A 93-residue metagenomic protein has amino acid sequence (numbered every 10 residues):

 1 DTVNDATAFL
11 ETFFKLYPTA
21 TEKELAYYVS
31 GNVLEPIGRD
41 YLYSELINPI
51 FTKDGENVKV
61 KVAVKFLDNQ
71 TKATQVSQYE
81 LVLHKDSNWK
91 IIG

Functional and structural regions predicted by a protein language model:
D1, Q78-G93: Short beta-strand edge/turn micro-motifs at domain boundaries
D1-D40: Core segments of small alpha/beta cavity-forming domains
A6, G31, P36-G38, N48-P49 (+4 more regions): Residue-identity detector for glycine
L42-E80, H84-K85: Surface-exposed, charged secondary-structure patches
